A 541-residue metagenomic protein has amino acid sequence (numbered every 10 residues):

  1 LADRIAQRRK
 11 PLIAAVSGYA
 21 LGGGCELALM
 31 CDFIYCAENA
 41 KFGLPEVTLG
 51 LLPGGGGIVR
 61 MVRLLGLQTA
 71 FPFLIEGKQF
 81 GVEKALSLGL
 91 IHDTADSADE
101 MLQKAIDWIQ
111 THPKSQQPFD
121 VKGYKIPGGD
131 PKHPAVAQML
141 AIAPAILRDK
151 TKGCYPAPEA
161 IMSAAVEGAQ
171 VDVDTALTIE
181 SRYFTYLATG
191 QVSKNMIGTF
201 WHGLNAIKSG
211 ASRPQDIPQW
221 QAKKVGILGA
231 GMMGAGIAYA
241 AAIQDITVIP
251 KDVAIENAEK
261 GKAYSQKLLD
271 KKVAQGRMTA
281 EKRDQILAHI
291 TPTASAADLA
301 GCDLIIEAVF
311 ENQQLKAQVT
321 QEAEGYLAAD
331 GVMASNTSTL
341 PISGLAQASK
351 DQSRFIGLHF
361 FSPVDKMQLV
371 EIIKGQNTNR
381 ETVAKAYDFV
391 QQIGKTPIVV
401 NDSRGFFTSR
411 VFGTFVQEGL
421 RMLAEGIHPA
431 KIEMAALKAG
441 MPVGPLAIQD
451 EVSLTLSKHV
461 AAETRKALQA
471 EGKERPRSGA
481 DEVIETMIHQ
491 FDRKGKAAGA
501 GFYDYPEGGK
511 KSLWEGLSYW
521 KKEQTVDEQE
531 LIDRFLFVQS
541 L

Functional and structural regions predicted by a protein language model:
L1, A20, T48-L51: Glycine- (often His-adjacent) and acidic-residue-rich active-site loop that binds/positions the CoA thioester
A2-A14: Conserved catalytic cysteine-centered active-site region of acyl-thioester-dependent Claisen-condensing enzymes
R8, E38, V47-T48, G54-G56 (+1 more regions): N-terminal glycine-rich phosphate-binding loop for ADP-containing cofactors
A14, G18-G24: Gly/Ser-rich catalytic serine loop of serine hydrolases
G22, A40-P45: Short glycine/proline-centered loop/turn elements that form peptide/ligand docking sites
D32: Conserved catalytic segment of ABC-fold P-loop ATPases
